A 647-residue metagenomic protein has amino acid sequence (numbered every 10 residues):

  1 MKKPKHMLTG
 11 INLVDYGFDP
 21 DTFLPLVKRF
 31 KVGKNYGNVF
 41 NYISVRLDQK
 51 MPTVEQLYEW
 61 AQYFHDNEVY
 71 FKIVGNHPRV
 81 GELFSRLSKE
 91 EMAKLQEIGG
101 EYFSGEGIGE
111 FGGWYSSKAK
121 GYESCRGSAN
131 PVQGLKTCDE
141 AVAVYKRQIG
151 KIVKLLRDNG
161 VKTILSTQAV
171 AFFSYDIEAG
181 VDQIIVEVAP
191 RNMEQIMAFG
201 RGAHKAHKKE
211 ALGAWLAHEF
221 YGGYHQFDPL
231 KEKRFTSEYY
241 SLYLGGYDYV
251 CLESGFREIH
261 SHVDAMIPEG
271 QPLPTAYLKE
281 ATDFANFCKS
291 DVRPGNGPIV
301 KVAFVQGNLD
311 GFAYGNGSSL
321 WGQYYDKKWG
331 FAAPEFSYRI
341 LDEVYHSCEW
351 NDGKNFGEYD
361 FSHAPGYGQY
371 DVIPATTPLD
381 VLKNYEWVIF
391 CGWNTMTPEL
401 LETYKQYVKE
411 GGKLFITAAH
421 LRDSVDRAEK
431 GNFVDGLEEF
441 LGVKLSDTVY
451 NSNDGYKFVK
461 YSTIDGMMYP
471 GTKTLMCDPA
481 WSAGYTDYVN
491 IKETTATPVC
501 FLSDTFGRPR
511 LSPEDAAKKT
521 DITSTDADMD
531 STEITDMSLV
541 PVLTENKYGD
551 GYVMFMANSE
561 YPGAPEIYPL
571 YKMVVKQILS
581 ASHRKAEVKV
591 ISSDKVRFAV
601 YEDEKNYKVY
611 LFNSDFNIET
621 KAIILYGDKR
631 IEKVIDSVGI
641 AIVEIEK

Functional and structural regions predicted by a protein language model:
M1-V74, K89-G109, S124-V132, P298 (+6 more regions): Mature N-terminal, pre-catalytic/accessory segment of carbohydrate-active enzymes
L8-G17, K72-G81, E106-I108, A141-F172 (+2 more regions): Aromatic-lined carbohydrate-recognition surfaces of secreted/lumenal glycan-active proteins
T9, K279-N384: Aromatic-Pro/Gly-enriched surface loop or interdomain linker that acts as a lid/target-recognition segment
D21-V39, M51-Y58, H65, F336-F433 (+2 more regions): Helical hinge/lid and interdomain linker segments adjacent to catalytic or ligand-binding clefts that mediate domain
L83-K94, K154-F199, Y221-L230: Substrate-binding cleft/loops of secretory-pathway carbohydrate-active enzymes
A179-Q183, R201-E232, F256-G270: Active-site clefts of carbohydrate-active enzymes
N394-Y485: A glycine-rich, often tryptophan-bearing local segment used as a flexible ligand/cofactor-contacting loop or short
D423, K457-G549, Y561-I567, L579-Y626: Catalytic beta-strand/loop cores that center a nucleophilic Ser/Cys/Thr and support acyl-enzyme chemistry
